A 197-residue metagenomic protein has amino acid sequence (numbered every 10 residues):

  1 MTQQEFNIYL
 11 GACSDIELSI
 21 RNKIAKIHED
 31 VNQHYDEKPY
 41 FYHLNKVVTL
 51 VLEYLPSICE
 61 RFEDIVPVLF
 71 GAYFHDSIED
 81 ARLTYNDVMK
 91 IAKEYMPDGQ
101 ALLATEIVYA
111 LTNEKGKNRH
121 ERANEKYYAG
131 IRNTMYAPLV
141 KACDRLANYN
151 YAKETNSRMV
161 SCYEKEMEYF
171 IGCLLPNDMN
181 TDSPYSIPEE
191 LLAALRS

Functional and structural regions predicted by a protein language model:
M1-S197: Active-site helical microenvironments for divalent-metal-assisted chemistry
